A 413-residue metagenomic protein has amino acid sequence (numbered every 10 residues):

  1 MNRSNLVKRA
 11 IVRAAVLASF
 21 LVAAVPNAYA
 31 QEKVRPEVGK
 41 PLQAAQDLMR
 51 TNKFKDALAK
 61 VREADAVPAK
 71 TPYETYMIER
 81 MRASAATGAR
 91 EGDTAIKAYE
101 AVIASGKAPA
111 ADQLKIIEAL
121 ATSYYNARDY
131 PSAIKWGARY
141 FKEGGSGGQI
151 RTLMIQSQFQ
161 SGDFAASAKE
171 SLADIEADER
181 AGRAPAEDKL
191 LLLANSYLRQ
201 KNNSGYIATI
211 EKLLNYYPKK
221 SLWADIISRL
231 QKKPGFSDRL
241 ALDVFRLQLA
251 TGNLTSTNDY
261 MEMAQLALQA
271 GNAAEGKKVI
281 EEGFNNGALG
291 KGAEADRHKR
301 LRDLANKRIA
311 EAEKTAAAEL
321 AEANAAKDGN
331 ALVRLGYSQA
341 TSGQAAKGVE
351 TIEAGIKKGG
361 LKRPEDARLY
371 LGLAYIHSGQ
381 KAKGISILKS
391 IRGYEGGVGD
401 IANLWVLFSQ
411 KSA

Functional and structural regions predicted by a protein language model:
N2, L6, I11, A15-V16 (+6 more regions): N-terminal leader/linker segments that initiate helical-solenoid repeat arrays
Q31-V34, D65-T71, A101-A110, A138-S146 (+8 more regions): Solenoid-like repeat scaffolds
V34-Q43, P72-E79, P109-A119, G144-L153 (+10 more regions): Generic helix N-cap/helix-start motif at coil->alpha-helix transitions
L48, R82, A86, Y124 (+7 more regions): Residue at a conserved register position within TPR or TPR-like alpha-solenoid repeats
T51, A89, A127, S161 (+5 more regions): Structural motif corresponding to the intra-repeat A-B loop/turn of tetratricopeptide repeats
V61-R62, D93-I103, Y130-F141, A165-A177 (+6 more regions): Alpha-helical repeat scaffolds
A89-M154: Surface-exposed, polar helix/loop patches in the mature regions of secreted/periplasmic/lumenal proteins that form
K327-A413: C-terminal soluble interaction/assembly domains
